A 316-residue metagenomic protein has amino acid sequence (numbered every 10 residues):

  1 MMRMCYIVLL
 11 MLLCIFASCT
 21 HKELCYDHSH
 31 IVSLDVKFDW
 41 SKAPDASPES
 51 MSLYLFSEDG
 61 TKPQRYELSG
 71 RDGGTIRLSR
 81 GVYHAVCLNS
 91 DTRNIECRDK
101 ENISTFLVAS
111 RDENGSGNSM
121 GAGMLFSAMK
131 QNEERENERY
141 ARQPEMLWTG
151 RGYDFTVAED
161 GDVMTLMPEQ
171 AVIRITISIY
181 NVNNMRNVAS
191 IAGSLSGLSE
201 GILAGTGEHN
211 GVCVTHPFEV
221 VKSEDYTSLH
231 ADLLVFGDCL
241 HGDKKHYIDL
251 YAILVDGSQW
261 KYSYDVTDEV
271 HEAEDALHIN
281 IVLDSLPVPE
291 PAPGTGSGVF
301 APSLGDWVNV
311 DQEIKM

Functional and structural regions predicted by a protein language model:
M1-V8, H21: Positively charged n-region of N-terminal signal peptides that target proteins for export
I15-S18: C-terminal motif of bacterial Sec signal peptides marking the signal peptidase cleavage site
L24-K42, E169-Y180: A short, Gly/Thr-enriched small/hydrophobic beta-strand-prone motif that recurs across taxa
H28-H30, R77-G81, A158-D160, M167-A171 (+2 more regions): Solvent-exposed loop and beta-edge segments used for protein-protein assembly and interaction
M51-K100, V188-H271: Tryptophan-paired
Q64-E169: Short, low-hydrophobicity acidic/polar segments
E136-T227: A sequence/structural signal for flexible, mid-protein segments enriched in small/helix-disrupting residues
G237-M316: Hydrophilic extracytoplasmic domains
